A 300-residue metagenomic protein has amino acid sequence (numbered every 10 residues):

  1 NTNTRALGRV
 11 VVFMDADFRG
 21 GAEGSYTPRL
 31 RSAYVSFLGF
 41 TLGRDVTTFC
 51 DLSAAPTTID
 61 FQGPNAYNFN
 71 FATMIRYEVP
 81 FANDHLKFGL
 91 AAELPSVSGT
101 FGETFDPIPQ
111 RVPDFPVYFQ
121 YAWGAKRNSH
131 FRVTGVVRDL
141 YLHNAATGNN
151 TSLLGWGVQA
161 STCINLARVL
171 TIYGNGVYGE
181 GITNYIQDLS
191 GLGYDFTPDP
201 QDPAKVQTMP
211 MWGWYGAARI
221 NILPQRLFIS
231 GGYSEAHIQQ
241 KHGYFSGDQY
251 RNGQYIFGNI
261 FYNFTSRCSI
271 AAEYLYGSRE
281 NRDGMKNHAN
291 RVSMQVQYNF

Functional and structural regions predicted by a protein language model:
N1-S98, R111-V112, P116, Q120-A122 (+2 more regions): Outer membrane beta-barrel
A16-A22, G39, V46-T48, A92-S96 (+6 more regions): Transmembrane beta-strands of outer-membrane beta-barrel pores
E23-Y26, D51-A55, V97-F101, L140-A145 (+4 more regions): Outer-membrane beta-barrel proteins
S25-T27, Y67-F69, P109-V112, N150-L154 (+3 more regions): Short sequence motifs at beta-strands and strand-loop junctions characteristic of Gram-negative outer-membrane
Y34-S36, R76-E78, Y118-Q120, Q159-C163 (+4 more regions): Outer-membrane beta-barrel architecture
G39-G43, N83-F88, K126-F131, V169-I172 (+2 more regions): Repeated loop/turn-to-beta-strand initiation elements of outer-membrane beta-barrel proteins
A125-Y250: Detector for outer-membrane/organellar transmembrane beta-barrel domains, recognizing the amphipathic beta-strand
N287-F300: Outer-membrane beta-barrel "beta-signal"
